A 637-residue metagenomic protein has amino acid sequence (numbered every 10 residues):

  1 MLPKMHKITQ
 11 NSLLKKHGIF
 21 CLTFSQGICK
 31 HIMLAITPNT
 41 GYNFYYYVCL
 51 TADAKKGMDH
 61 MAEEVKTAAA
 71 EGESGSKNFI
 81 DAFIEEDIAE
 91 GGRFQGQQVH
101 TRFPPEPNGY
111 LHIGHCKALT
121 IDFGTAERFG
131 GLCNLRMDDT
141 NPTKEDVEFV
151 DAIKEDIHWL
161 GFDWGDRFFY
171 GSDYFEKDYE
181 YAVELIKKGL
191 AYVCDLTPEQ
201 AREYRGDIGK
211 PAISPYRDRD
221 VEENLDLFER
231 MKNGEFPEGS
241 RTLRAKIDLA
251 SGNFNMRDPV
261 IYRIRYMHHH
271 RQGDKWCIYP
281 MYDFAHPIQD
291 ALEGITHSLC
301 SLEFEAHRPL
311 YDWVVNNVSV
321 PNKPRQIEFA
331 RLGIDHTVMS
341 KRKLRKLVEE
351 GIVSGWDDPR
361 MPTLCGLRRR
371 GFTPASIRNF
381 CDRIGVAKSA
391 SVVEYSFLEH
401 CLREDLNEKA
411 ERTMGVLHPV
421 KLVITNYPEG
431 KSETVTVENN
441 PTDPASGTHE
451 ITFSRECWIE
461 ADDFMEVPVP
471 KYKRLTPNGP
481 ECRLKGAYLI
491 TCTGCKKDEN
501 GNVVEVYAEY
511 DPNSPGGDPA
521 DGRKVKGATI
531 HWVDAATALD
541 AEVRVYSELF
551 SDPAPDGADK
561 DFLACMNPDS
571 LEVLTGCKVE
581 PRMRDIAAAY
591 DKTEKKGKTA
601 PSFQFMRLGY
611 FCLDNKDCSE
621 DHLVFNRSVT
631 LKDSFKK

Functional and structural regions predicted by a protein language model:
L2, Q10-S12, K16-F20, Q26-T37 (+1 more regions): N-terminal amphipathic/hydrophobic targeting modules at extreme N-termini, encompassing cleavable Sec/SRP-type signal
K30-I32, I36-H60: Short, Lys/Arg-enriched N-terminal segments with co-localized hydrophobic residues within the first ~10-30 amino acids
E73-E85, A89-K154, H269-S301: N-terminal catalytic cores of NTP/NDP-binding nucleotidyl/phosphoryl-transfer enzymes
P104-P107, R136-K144, D166-E176, E199 (+5 more regions): Conserved short loop/turn motifs at secondary-structure junctions
L135, D139-N141, E184-L344, L402 (+3 more regions): Active-site cores that bind ATP or allylic diphosphates and position pyrophosphate for catalysis
F149-F175, Y181-A182, G189-A191: A glycine-rich helix N-cap at a beta->alpha junction
F304-R308, D312-V314, R378, D382-G385 (+1 more regions): Core subunits and conserved enzymes of cellular information-processing and envelope-translocation systems across
N322-C401: Long, charged, mostly alpha-helical binding arms that flank functional sites
